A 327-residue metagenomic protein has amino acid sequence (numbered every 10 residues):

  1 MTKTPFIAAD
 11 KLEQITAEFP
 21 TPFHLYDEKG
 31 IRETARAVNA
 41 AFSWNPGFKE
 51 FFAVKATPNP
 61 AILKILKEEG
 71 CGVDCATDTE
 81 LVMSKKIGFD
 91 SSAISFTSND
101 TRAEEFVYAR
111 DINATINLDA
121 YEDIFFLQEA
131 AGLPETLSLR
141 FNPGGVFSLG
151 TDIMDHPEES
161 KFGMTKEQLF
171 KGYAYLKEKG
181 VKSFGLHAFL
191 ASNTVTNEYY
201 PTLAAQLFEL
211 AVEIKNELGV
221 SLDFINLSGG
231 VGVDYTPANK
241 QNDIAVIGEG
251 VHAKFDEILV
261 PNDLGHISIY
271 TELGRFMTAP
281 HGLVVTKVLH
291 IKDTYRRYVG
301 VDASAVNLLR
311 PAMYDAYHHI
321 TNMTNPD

Functional and structural regions predicted by a protein language model:
M1-I116, Y121-E135, E178-K182, N216 (+2 more regions): A charged N-terminal "starter" segment
N59, E80-V82, R102-E105, P143-E159 (+2 more regions): Conserved radical SAM core fold
A76-T79, T97-D100, T136-D152, S183-A188 (+1 more regions): Non-cysteine beta-strand/loop elements that form the S-adenosyl-L-methionine
I112, D119-K182: Conserved anion-binding
Q168-Y173, A204-I214, G250-F255: Short, well-ordered amphipathic alpha-helical segments that serve as non-catalytic structural scaffolds within diverse
L190-A191, I225-G232, L273-R275: Glycine-rich beta-strand-to-loop/alpha-helix junction loops that act as flexible
T196-L203, D234-I247, T278-H290: Short glycine/threonine-rich loop-to-helix capping motif typified by GTGT followed within a few residues by an Asp-Pro
D256, L264-D327: Charged (often Lys/Glu-rich) extended helix/loop segments that serve as interaction or gating elements
